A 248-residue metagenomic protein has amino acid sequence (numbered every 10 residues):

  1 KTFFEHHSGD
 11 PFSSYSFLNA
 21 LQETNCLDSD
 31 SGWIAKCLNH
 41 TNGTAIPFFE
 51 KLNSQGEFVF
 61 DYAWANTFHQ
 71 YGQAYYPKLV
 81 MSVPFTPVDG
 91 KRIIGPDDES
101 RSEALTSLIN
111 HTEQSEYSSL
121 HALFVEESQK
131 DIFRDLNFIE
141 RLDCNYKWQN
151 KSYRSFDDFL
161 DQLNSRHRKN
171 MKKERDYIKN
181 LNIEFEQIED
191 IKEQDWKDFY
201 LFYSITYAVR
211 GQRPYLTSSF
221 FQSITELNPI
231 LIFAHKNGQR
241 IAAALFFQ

Functional and structural regions predicted by a protein language model:
K1-Q248: N-acyltransferase acceptor-side catalytic subdomain
